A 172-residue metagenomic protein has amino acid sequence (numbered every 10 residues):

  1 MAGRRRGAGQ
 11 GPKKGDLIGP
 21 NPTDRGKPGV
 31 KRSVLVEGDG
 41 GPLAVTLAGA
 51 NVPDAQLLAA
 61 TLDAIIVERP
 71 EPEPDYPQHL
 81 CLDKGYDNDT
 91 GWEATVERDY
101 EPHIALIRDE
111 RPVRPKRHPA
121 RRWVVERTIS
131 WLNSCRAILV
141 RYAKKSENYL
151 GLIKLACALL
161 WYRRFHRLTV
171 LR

Functional and structural regions predicted by a protein language model:
M1-E101, A105-I107, A156, R172: Polybasic low-complexity intrinsically disordered regions
D89-R98, P115-R172: Basic, amphipathic alpha-helical segments enriched in Lys/Arg and hydrophobic/aromatic residues
D109-V113: Short gly/pro/ser/thr-enriched loop/turn and capping motifs at secondary-structure boundaries
